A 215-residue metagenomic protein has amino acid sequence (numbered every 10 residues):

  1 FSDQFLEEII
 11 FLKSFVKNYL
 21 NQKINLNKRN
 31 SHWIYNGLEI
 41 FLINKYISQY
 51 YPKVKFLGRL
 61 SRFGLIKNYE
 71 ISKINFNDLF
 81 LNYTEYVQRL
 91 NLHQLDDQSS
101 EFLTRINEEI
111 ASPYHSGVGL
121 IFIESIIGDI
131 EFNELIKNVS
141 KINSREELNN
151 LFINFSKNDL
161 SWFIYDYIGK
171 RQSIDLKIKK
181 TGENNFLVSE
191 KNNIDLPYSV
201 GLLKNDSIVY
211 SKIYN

Functional and structural regions predicted by a protein language model:
F1-E190, N205: Hydrophobic alpha-helical and helix-loop surface patches within well-folded domains that function as non-catalytic
N192-L196: A short beta-turn/strand-edge loop motif at beta-sheet boundaries
P197-N215: Low-complexity, glycine/alanine/valine/leucine- and proline-rich hydrophobic stretches
